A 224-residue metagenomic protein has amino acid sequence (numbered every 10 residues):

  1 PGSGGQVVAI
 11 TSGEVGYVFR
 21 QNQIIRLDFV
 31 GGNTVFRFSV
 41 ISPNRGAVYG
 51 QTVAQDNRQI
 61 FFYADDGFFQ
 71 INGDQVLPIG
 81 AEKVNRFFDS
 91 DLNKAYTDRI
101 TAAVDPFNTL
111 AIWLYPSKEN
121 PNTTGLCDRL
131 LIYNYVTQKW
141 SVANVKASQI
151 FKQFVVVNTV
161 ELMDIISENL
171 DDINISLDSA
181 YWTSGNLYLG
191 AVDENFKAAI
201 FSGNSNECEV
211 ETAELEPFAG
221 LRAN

Functional and structural regions predicted by a protein language model:
P1-G2, R20-Q23, G32, K118 (+1 more regions): Polar, enzyme-active/binding microenvironments
G4-V8, G13-N22: Active-site periphery "cap/insert" segments of enzyme catalytic domains
G5, E14, S42-Q59, Y63-N224: Beta-sheet repeat architectures centered on beta-propellers
Y17-S42: Surface-exposed extracellular loop regions of Gram-negative outer-membrane beta-barrel proteins
